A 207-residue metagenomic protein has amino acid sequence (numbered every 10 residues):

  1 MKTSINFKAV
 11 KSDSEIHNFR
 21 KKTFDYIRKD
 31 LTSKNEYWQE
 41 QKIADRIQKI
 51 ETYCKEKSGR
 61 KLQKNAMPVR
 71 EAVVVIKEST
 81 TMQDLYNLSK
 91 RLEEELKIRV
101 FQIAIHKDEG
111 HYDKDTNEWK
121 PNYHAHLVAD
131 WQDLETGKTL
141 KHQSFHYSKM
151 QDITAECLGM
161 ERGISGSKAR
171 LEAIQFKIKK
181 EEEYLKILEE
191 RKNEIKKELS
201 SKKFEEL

Functional and structural regions predicted by a protein language model:
M1-L207: N-terminal nicking endonuclease/strand-transfer module with a His-rich metal-binding environment and a catalytic Tyr
